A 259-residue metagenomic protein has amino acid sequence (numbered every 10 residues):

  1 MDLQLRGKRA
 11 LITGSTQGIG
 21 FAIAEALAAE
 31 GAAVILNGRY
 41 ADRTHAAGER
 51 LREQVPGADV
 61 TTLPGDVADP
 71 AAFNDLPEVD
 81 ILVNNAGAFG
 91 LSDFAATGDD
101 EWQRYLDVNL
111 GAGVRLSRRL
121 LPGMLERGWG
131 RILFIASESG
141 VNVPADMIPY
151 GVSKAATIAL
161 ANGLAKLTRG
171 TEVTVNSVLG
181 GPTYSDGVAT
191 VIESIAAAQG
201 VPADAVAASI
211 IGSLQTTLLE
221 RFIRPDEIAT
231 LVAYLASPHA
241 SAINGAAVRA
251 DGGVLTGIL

Functional and structural regions predicted by a protein language model:
R6, N142, V232-A233, N244-L259: Short C-terminal tail/terminal secondary-structure segment of NAD(P)H-dependent dehydrogenase/reductase domains
R9, T16-Q17: Conserved glycine-rich cofactor-binding loop
D93-A95, E101-L106, I132, S213: Substrate-binding pocket helix/loop in short-chain dehydrogenase/reductase
S117, S153, A161: Active-site helix of classical SDR
P122, K166-L167, S241: Alpha-helical segment proximal to the catalytic Tyr-Lys
S137: Residue(s) in the substrate-gating loop at a strand-loop-helix junction that position the organic substrate next
R169, T174, I243-G245: Short, small/polar-rich loop/turn modules that mediate ligand/substrate recognition or access, typified
